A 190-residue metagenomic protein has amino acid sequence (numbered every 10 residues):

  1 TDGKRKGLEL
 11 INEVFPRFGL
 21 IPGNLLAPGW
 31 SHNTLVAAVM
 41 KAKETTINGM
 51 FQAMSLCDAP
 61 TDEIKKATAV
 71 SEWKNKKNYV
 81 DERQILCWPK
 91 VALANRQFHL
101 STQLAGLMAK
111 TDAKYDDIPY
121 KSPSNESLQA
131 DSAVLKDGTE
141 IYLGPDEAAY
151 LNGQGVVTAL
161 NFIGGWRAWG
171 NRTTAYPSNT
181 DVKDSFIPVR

Functional and structural regions predicted by a protein language model:
D2-R190: A glycine- and small-residue-enriched flexible loop/hinge signal that marks low-structured segments
